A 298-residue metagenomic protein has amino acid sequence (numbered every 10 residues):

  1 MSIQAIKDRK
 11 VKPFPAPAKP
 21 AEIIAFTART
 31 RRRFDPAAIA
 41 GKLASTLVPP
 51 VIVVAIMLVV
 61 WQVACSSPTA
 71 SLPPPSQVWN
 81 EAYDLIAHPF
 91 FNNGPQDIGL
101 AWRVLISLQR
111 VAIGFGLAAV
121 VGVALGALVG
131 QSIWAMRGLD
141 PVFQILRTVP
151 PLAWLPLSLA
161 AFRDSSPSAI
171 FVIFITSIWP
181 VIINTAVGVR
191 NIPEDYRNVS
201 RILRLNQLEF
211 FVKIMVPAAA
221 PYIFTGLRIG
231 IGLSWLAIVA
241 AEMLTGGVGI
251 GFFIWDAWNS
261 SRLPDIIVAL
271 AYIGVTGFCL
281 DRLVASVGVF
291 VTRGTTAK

Functional and structural regions predicted by a protein language model:
M1-A55, R282-K298: Transmembrane alpha-helical segments of polytopic membrane transport and secretion proteins
R33, A37-A40, S66-G116: Periplasmic/extracellular loop-to-transmembrane helix junction in inner-membrane transport proteins
W79, D97, A101, L105 (+9 more regions): Alpha-helical membrane-protein architecture signal
I113-F143: Transmembrane-helix boundary motif in ABC transporter permease subunits
Q144-P180, V187-G188: Generic hydrophobic transmembrane alpha-helix motif, especially the helices
F171, I175, Q207-A240, V268 (+3 more regions): Transmembrane alpha-helices
P180-I229, I254: Short cytoplasmic-facing helical segments at TM-TM junctions of multi-pass membrane proteins
G251-S286: Hydrophobic alpha-helical transmembrane segments of polytopic membrane proteins
